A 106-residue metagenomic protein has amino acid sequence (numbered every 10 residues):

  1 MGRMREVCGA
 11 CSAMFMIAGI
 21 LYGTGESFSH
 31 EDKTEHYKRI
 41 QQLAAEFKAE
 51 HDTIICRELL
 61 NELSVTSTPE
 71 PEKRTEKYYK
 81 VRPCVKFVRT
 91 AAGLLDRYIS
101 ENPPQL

Functional and structural regions predicted by a protein language model:
M1-Y22: Small-residue-enriched, tightly packed secondary-structure blocks
G2-R5, E31-T34, K38, R82: A short glycine-/small-residue-rich loop at the edge of a beta-strand within enzyme catalytic domains
R3-R5, A10, H30, H51 (+1 more regions): Long, compositionally biased, intrinsically disordered segments
I20-R39, P103: Phosphate-handling active-site elements
H36-L106: C-terminal binding/interaction regions
